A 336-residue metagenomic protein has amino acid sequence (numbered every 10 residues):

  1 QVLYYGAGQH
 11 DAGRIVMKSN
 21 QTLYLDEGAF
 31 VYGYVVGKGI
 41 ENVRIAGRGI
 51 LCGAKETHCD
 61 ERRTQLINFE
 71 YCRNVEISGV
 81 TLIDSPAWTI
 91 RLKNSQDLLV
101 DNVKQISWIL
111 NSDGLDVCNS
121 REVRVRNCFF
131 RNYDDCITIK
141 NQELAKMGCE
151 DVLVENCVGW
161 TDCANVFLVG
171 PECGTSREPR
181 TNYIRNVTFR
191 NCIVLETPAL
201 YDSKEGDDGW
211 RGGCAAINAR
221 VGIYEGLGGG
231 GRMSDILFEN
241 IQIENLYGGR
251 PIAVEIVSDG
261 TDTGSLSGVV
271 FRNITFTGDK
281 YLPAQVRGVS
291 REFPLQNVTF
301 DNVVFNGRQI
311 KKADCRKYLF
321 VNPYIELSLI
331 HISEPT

Functional and structural regions predicted by a protein language model:
H10-T22, F30-A46, G53-V75, P86-S95 (+7 more regions): Extracellular beta-strand-rich solenoid/capping regions of secreted or surface-exposed proteins that bind or remodel
A12-R14, Y32-V36, A54-H58, P86-L92 (+8 more regions): Short glycine/acidic-rich loop motifs that flank beta-strands on beta-rich extracellular proteins
T22, E27, E41-C52, R73-D84 (+9 more regions): Right-handed parallel beta-helix
P179-Y183, P294-T299, A313-E326: Sequence-level preference for short, compositionally simple segments enriched in small aliphatic or small polar residues
I217-V286: C-terminal structural cap/anchor segments
D259-T263, Y281, Q285-L295, G307-C315 (+1 more regions): Outer-membrane beta-barrel pore domains
L327-T336: Residue-level detector of conserved catalytic or cofactor/ligand-binding positions in enzyme active sites
